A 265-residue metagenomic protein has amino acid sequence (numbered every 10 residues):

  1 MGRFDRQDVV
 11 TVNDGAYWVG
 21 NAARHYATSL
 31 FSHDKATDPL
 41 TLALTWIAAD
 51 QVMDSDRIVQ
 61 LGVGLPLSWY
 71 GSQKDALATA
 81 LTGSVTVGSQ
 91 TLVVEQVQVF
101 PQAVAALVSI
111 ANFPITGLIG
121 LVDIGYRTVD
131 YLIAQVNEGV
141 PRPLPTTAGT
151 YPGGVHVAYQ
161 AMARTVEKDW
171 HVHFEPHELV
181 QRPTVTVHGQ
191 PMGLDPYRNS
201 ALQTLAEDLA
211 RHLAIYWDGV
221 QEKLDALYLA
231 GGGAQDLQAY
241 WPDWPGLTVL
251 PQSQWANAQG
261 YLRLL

Functional and structural regions predicted by a protein language model:
M1-L121, G139-V157, H177-L265: Nucleotide/phosphate-binding catalytic cleft detector across ATP-hydrolyzing and phosphate-transferring enzymes
D123-T128: Internal active-site segments that recognize and position negatively charged phosphoryl groups and nucleotide moieties
V129-I133: Short beta-strand scaffold segments in enzyme catalytic cores
Q160, R164-E167: Long, charge-rich alpha-helical interaction segments
W170-F174: Short, basic interhelical loop/turn and adjoining N-cap of the next helix at nucleic-acid- or acidic-partner-contacting
